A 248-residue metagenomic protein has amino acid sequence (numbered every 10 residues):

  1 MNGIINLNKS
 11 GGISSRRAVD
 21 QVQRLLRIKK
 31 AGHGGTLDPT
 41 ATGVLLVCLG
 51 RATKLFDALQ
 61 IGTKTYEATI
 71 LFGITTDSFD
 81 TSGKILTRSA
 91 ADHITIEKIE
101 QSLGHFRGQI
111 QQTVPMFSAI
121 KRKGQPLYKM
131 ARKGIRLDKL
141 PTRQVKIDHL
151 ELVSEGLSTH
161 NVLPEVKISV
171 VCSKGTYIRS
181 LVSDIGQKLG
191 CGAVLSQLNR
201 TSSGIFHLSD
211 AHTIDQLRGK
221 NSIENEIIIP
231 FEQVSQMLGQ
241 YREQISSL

Functional and structural regions predicted by a protein language model:
M1-L248: Catalytic/RNA-binding core of pseudouridine synthases
